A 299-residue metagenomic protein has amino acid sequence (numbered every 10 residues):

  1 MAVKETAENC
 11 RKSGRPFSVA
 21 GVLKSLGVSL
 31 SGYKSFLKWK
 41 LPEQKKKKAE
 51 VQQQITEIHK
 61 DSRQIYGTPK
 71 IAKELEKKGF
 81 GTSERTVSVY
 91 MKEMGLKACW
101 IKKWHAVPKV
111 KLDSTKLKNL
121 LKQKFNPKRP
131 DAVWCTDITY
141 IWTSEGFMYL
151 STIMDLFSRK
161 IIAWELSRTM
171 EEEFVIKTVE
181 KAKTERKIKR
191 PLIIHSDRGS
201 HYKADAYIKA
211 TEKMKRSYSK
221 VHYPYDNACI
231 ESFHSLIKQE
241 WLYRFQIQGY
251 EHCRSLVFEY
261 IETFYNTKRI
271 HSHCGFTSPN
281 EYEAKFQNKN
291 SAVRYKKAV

Functional and structural regions predicted by a protein language model:
M1, L30-R129, Y223, F276-N288: Basic, flexible linker segments flanking DNA-binding modules in nucleic acid-interacting mobile-element proteins
M1-S18, E50, Q54, R294: Residue-centric detector for conserved, function-critical "anchor" positions in compact interaction modules
T6-C10, I58, S62, K124 (+2 more regions): Hydrophobic helix-cap positions at the C-terminus of alpha-helices in RecA-like/P-loop ATPase nucleotide-binding cores
A7, L37-L41, H59, L75 (+6 more regions): Short amphipathic alpha-helical interaction patches enriched in hydrophobic/aromatic residues with interspersed Lys/Arg
F17-S25, I71: Short alpha-helical "recognition helix" segments of helix-turn-helix
L41, E212, L236-V299: C-terminal domain-tail junction helix/linker
F80-R85, M91-W100, L112-T152, L156-E259 (+1 more regions): RNase H-like DDE/DDD metal-dependent nuclease/strand-transfer catalytic core used by mobile genetic elements
